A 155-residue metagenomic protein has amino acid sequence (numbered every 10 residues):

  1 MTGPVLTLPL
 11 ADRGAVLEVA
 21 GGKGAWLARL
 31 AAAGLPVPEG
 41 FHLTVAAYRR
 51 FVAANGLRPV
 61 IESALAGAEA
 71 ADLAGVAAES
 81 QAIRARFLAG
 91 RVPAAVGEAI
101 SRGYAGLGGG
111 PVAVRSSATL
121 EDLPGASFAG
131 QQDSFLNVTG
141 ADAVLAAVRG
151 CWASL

Functional and structural regions predicted by a protein language model:
M1-L155: N-terminal beta-alpha lobe that positions the nucleotide/phosphoryl donor in ATP/NTP-coupled carboxylate activation
